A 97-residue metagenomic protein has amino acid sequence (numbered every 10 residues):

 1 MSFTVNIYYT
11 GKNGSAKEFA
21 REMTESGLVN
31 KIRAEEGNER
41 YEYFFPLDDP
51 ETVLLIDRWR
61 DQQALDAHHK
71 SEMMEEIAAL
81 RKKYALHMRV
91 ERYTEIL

Functional and structural regions predicted by a protein language model:
S2-T4, T52: A general secondary-structure signal for short beta-strands and their flanking turns/coil in non-transmembrane regions
T4-T10: Active-site-flanking beta-strand signature of metal-NTP-handling nucleotidyl enzymes and homologous cyclase-like
T10-G14, W59-R60: Structural beta->alpha junctions
S15-N38, M73-I77: Short amphipathic alpha-helical segments
K17-R21, R60-K70: Short amphipathic alpha-helices within nucleic acid-binding modules
V29-V53: Short, glycine- and small/hydrophobic-rich beta-strand elements in well-ordered beta-sheets
E42-E51, E76-L97: Glycine-rich beta-strand-turn "strand-cap" elements at beta-sheet edges
